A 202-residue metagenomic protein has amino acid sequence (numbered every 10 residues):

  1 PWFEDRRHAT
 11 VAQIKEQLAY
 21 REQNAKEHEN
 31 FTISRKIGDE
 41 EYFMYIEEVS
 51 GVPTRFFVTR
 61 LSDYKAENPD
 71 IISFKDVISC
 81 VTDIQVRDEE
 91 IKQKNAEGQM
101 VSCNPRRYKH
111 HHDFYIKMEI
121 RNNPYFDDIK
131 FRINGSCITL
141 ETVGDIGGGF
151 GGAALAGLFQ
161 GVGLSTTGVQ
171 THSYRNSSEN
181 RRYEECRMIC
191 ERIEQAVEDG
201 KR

Functional and structural regions predicted by a protein language model:
P1-W2, V77: Intrinsic structural disorder
W2-E67: Anionic N-terminal interaction surfaces
F31, R35-I37, I72, I129-F131: Generic detection of short hydrophobic beta-strand segments and adjacent strand-loop junctions
S34, E47, T59, K75 (+2 more regions): A structural detector for beta-sheet-dominated domains
D39-F43, D76-I78, S102: Short small/polar-residue motifs
P53, I72, H111-D113: Short connector loops at helix/strand junctions that flank enzyme active sites, especially segments positioning acidic
A66-S79: Short coil-to-beta-strand transition motifs
C80-R202: Acidic, Ser/Thr- and proline-rich intrinsically disordered linker/docking segments of eukaryotic scaffolds
